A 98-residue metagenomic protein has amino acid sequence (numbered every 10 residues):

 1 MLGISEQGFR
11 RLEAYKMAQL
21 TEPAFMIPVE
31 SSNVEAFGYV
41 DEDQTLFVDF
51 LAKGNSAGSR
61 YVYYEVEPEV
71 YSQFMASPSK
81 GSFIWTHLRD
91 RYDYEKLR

Functional and structural regions predicted by a protein language model:
L2-R98: Acidic/histidine-enriched, beta-strand-rich ligand/metal-binding domains
